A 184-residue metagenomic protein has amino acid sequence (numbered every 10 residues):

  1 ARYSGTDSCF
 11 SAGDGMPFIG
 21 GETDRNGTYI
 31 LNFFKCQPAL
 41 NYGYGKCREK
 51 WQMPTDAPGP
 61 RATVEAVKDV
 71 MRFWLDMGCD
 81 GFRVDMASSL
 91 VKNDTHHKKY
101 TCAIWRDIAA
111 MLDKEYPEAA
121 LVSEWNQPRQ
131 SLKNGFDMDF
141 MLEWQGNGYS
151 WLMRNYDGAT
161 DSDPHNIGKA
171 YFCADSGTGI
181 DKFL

Functional and structural regions predicted by a protein language model:
A1-M77, I108, S131, S150-M153: Substrate-binding/active-site clefts of carbohydrate-active enzymes
R2-T6, A12, A109-A110, K114-L184: Conserved alpha/beta catalytic core and glycan-binding cleft of carbohydrate-active enzymes
D56-T63, H97-T101, S176: Residue-level preference for long, well-ordered alpha-helices that form the structural scaffold of enzyme catalytic
M71-R72, C102-A109, D181: Generic structural signal for well-ordered alpha-helices, preferentially at hydrophobic/aromatic core positions
W74, V84-D85, L121: Conserved, mostly hydrophobic/aromatic
D85, V91, R129-S131: Generic structural signal for helix capping and beta-alpha/helix-loop junctions
S89-D107: Active-site cleft segment of glycoside hydrolase catalytic domains centered on the general acid/base Glu
